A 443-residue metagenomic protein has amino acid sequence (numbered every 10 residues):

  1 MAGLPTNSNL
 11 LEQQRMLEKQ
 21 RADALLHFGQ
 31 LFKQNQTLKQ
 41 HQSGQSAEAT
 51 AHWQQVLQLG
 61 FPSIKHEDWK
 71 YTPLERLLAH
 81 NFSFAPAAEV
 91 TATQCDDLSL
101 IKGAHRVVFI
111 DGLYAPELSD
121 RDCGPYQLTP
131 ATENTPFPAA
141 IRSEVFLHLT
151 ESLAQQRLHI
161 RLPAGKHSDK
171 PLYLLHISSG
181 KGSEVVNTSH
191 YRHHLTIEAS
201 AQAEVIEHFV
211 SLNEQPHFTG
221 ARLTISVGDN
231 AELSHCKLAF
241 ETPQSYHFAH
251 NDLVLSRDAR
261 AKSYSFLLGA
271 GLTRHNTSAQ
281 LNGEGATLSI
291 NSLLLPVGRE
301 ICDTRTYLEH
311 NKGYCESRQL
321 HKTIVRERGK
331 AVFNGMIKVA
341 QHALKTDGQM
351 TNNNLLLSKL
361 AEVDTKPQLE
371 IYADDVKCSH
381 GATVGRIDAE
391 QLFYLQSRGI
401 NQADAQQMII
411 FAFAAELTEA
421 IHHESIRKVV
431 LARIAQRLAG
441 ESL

Functional and structural regions predicted by a protein language model:
A2-R222, D229-E232: Short, low-to-moderate order helix/coil transition modules at the start of elongated helical scaffolds
L4-L11, P136-I400, A414-L417, I421-L443: Conserved beta-strand/loop scaffold segments within soluble protein domains that form the structured core and edges
